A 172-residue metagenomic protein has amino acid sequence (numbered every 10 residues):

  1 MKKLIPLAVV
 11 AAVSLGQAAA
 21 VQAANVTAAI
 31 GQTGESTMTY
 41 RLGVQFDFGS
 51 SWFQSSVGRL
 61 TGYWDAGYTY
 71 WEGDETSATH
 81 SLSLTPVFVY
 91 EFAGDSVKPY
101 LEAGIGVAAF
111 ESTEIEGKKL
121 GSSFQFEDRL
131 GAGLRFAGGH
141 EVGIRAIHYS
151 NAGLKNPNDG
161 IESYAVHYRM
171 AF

Functional and structural regions predicted by a protein language model:
M1-A23: Cleavable N-terminal export/targeting peptides
A18-A24, G49-L60, A93-P99, G139: Short loop/turn motifs that connect adjacent beta-strands in outer-membrane beta-barrel proteins
A28-Q32, W64-Y70, L101-V107, I144-H148: Transmembrane beta-barrel strands of outer-membrane/channel proteins
A29-I30, E72-D74, I115-K118, N151-L154: Extracellular loop and loop/strand-boundary signature of outer-membrane beta-barrel proteins
Q32, F46-F48, Y90-F92, L134-F136 (+1 more regions): Residue-level signature of outer-membrane beta-barrel architecture
Q32-S36, T76-H80, K118-F124, N156-I161: Replace "Gram-negative outer membrane beta-barrel proteins" with "bacterial and organellar outer membrane beta-barrel
Y40-V44, G160-F172: Outer-membrane beta-barrel "beta-signal"
L42-V44, P86-F88, L130-A132, V166: Membrane-embedded beta-strands of outer-membrane beta-barrel proteins, especially the hydrophobic/small aromatic
